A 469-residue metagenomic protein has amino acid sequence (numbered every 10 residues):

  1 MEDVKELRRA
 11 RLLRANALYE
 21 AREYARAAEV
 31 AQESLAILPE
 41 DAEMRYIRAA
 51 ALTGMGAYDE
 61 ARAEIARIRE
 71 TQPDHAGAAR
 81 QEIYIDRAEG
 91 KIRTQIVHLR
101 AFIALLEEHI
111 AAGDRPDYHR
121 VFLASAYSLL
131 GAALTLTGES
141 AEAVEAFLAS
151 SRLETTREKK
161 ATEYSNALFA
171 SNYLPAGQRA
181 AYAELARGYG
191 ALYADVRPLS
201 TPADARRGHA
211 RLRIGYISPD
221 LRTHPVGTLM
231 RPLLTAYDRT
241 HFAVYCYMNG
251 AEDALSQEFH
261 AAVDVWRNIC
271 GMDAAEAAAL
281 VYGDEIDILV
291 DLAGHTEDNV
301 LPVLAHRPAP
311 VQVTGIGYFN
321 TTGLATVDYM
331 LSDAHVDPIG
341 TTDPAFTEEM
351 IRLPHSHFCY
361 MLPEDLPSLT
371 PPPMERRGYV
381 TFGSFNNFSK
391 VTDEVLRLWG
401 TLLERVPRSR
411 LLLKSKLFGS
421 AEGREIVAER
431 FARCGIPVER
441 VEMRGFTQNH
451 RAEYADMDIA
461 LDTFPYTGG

Functional and structural regions predicted by a protein language model:
M1-Y379, R397, E429, R433-G435 (+1 more regions): Alpha-helical solenoid repeat scaffolds of the TPR/TPR-like class and their adjacent stem/linker regions that mediate
A133, S140, L413-S420, M443-F446: Conserved short loop/turn motifs at secondary-structure junctions
Y216-S218, Y245-M248, V290, S384 (+2 more regions): Short beta-strand segments
H241-A243, G400-R433: A conserved nucleotide-sugar
N268-C270, G423, V438-T447, F464: Active-site donor-binding acidic/aromatic loop of nucleotide-activated sugar and phosphosugar transferases involved
T296, D462-G469: Nucleotide-sugar-dependent
T381-E394, T401: Substrate-binding clefts and catalytic carboxylate motifs of secreted carbohydrate-active enzymes
T392, L398-W399, L412, I459: Integrase module of LTR retroelements
